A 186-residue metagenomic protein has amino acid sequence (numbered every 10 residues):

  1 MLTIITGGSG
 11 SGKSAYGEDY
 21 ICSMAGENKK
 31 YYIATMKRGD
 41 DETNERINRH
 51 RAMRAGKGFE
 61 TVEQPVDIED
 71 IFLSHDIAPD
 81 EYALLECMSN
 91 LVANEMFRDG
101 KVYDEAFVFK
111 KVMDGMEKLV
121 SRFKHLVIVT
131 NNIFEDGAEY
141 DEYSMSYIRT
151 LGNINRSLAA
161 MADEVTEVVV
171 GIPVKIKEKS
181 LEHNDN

Functional and structural regions predicted by a protein language model:
L2-H75: Conserved P-loop
I4, Y82-L84, V127-V129: Structural motif
G10, K37, S89, I133-F134: Short, glycine/serine-rich, charged loops/turns that create anion-binding and catalytic segments at active sites
G17, H50, L84, N131 (+1 more regions): Residue-level signal for inorganic ion chemistry
N28-Y31, E81, H125, E164: Residues at the starts of beta-strands that form the adenosine-phosphate
Y32, T61, L84, V165-E167: Conserved beta-strand scaffold positions in the cores of enzyme catalytic domains, especially in NTP/NDP-utilizing
K57-V108: Helix-adjacent hinge/juxtasegments
V92-N186: Replace "adjacent to P-loop NTPase cores in ATP/GTP-dependent enzymes" with "adjacent to NTP-binding cores
